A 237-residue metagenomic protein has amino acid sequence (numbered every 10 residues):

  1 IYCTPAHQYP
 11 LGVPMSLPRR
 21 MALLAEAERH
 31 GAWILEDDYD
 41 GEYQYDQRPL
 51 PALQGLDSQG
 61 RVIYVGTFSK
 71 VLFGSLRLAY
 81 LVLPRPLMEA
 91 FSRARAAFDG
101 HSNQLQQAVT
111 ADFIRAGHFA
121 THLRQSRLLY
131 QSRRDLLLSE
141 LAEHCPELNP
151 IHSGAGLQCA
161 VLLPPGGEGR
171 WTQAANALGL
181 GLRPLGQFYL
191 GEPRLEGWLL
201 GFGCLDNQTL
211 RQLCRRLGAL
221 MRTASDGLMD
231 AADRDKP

Functional and structural regions predicted by a protein language model:
Y2-P237: PLP-dependent class I/II
